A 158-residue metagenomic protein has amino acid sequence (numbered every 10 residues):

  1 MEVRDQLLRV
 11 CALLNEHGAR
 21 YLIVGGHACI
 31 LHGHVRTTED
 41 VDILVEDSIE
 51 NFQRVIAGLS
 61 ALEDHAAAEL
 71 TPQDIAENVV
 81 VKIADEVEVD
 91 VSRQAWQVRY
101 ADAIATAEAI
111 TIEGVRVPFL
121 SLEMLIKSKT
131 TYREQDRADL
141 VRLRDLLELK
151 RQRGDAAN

Functional and structural regions predicted by a protein language model:
M1-N158: Compositionally biased terminal segments of proteins
